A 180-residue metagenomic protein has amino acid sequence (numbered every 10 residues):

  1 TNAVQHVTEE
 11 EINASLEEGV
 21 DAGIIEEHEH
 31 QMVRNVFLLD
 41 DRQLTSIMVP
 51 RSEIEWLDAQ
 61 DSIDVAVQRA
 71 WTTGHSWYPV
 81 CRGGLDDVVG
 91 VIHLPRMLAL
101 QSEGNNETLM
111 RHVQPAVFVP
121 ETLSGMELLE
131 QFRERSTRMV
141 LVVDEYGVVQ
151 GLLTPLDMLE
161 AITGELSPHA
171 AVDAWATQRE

Functional and structural regions predicted by a protein language model:
N2-E180: Cytosolic regulatory modules rich in charged/polar residues
